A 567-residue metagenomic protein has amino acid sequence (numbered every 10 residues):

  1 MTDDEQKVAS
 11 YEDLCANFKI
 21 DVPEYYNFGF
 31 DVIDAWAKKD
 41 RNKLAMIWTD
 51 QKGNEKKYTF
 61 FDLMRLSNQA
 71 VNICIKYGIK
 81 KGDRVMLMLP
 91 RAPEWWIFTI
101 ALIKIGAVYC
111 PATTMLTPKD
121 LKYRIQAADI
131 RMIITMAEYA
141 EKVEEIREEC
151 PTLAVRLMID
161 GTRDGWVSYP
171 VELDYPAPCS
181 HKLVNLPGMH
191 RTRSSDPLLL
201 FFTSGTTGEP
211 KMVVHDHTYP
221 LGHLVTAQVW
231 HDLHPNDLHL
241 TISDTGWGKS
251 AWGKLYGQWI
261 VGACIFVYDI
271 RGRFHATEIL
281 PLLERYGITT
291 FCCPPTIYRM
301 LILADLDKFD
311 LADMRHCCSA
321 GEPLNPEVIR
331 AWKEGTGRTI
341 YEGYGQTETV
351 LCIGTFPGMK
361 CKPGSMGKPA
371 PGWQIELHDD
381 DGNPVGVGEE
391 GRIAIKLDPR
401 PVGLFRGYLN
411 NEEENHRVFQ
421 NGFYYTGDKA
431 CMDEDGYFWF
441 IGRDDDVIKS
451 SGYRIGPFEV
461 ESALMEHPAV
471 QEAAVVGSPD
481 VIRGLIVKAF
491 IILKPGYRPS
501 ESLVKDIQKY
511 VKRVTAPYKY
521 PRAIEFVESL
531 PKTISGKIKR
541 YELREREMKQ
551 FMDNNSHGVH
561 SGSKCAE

Functional and structural regions predicted by a protein language model:
R41-L44, M158, D164, Y175-F202 (+3 more regions): Conserved pre-ATP/AMP-binding loop-to-beta segment of ANL
K56-F61, H190-R191, L198-G222: Conserved AMP-binding A3 loop
K76-Y77, I100, K104-Y175, G287 (+1 more regions): Structural core segment of the AMP-binding/adenylate-forming
L116, I133-T135, E284, F291 (+5 more regions): AMP-binding/adenylate-forming catalytic core of the ANL superfamily
L221-T241, T245-T289, A304: Conserved AMP-binding/adenylation subdomain of ANL enzymes
Y256, I260, I288-C293, I302-K362 (+2 more regions): Gly/Ser/Thr-rich phosphate-binding loop
G372, N383-R417, I455, F551: Conserved ATP/PPi-binding loop(s) of AMP-dependent carboxylate-activating enzymes
R513-K537, S556-C565: AMP-binding/adenylate-forming catalytic domain of the ANL superfamily
